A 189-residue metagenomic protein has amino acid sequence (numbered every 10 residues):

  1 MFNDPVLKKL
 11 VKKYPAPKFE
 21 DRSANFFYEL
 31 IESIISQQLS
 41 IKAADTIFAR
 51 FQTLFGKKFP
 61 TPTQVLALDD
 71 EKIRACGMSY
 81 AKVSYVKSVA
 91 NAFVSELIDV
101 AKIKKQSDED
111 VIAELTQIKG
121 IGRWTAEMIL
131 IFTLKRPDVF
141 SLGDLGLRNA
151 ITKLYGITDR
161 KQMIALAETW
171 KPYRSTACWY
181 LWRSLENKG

Functional and structural regions predicted by a protein language model:
M1-Q106, D110, A165-G189: N-terminal polyanion-binding entry modules of DNA glycosylases/AP lyases and select other DNA-binding proteins
I35, S107-I151: Catalytic DNA-binding helix-loop module of base-excision-repair DNA glycosylases/AP lyases
I41-D45, R123, F140, R160: Alpha-helix N-cap/helix-initiation sites
G56, G77, G120, G143-G146 (+2 more regions): Residue-identity detector for glycine
N91-D99, Q117-G120, I131, K135 (+1 more regions): Alpha-helix capping at helix-to-loop junctions
I131, K153, R183-E186: Structural signal for membrane-spanning alpha-helices in multi-pass inner-membrane proteins, emphasizing helix cores
D144-D159, I164-E168: C-terminal end-helix/capping segment
